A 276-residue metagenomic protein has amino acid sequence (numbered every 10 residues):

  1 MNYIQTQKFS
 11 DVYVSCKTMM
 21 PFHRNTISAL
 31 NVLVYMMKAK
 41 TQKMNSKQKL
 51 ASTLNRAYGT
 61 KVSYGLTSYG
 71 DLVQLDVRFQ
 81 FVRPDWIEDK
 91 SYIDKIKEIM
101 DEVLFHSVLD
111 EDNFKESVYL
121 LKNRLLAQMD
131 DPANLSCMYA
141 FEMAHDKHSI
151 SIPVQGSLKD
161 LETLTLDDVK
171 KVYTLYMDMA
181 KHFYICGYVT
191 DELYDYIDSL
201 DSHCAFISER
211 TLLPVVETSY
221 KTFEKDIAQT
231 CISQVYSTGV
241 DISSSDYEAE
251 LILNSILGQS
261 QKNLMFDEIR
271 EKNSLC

Functional and structural regions predicted by a protein language model:
N2-L30, V34, A205-F266: His/Glu-based metal-binding/catalytic segments typifying zinc-dependent metallopeptidases
T18-F22, K38, F81-I87, F105 (+1 more regions): A generic structural motif
M19-T26, M44, L66-G70: Cytochrome P450
R24-T26, N45, W86-S91, T190-D195 (+1 more regions): Short, conserved charged micro-motifs
V34-Q42, D101-F105, L257-Q261: Short amphipathic alpha-helical signal-transduction/dimerization elements
M37-T60: Glycine/small-residue-rich interface belts in oligomeric ring/scaffold proteins and their assembly partners
S52-S208, K272-C276: Charge-rich, well-structured scaffold segments of protease-associated domains
E268-R270: Active-site palm subdomain of RNA-directed nucleic acid polymerases
